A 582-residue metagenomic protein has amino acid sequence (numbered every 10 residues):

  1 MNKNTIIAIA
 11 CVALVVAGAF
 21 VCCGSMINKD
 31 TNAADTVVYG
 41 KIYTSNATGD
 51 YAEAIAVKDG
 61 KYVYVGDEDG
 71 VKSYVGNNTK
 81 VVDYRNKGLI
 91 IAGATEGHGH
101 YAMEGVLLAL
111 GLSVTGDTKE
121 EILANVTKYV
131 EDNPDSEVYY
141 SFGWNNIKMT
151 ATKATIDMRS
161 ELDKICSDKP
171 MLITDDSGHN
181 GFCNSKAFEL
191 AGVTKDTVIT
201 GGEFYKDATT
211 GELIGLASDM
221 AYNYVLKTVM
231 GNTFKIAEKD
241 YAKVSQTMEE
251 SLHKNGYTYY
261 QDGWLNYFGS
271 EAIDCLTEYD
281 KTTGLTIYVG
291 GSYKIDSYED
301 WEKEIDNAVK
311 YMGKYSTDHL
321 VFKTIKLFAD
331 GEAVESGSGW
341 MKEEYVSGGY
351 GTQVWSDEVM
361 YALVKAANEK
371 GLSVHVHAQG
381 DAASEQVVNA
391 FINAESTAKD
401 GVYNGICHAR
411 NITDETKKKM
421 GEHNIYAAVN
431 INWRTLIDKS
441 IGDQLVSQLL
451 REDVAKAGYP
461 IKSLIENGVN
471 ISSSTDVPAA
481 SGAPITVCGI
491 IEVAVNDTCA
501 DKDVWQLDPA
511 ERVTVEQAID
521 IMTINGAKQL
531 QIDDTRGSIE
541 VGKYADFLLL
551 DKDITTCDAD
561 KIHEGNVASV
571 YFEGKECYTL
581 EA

Functional and structural regions predicted by a protein language model:
N2-E68, K72-Y74, E120-D132, A242-K254 (+3 more regions): Active-site microenvironment of metallo-dependent hydrolases
I27-Y39, Y43-E304, L327, E332-A383 (+3 more regions): Divalent metal-binding segments
I91-G97, C407-H408, S472-D476: Active-site neighborhood of phospho(di)ester-bond hydrolases with catalytic His/Asp-centered motifs
H100, T317-G337, I425-T435: Non-cysteine beta-strand/loop elements that form the S-adenosyl-L-methionine
D132, Y279-Y288, Y311-L320, E369-K370 (+5 more regions): Secondary-structure transition/capping motifs at alpha-helix termini and the adjoining loop/turn into the next element
Q261, K326, C407, A428-V429 (+1 more regions): Conserved beta-strand positions in the central sheet of alpha/beta enzyme cores
G284-K326, Y403-R410, K439-S472: Phosphate/diphosphate-binding loops
K365-V374, A382-N404, K418, V429-I431 (+3 more regions): His/Asp/Glu-enriched, well-ordered alpha-helical/loop segment that forms or immediately abuts the divalent-metal
